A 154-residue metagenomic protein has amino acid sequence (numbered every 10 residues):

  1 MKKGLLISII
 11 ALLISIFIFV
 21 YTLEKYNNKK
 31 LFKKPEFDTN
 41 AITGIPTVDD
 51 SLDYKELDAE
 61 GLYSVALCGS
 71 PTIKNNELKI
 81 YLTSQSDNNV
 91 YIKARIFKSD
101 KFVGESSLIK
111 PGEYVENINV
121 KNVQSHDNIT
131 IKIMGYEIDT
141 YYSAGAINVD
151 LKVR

Functional and structural regions predicted by a protein language model:
I7-Y21: Hydrophobic membrane-insertion alpha-helices, especially the h-region of bacterial N-terminal signal peptides
L31-I73: Transition segment at domain starts
K74-I80: Structural beta-strand segments of beta-rich domains
Y81-S86: Asparagine-centered strand-capping/turn motif at beta-strand->loop junctions
D100-S107: Surface-exposed loop/edge segments in extracytoplasmic proteins
I109-E113, K121: Glycine-centered tight-turn and secondary-structure capping sites
V120-D127: Surface-exposed, short loops/turns at beta-strand junctions within beta-sandwich domains
K132-I147: Short, exposed beta-strand-loop hairpins at the edges of beta-sheets in extracellular/periplasmic proteins
